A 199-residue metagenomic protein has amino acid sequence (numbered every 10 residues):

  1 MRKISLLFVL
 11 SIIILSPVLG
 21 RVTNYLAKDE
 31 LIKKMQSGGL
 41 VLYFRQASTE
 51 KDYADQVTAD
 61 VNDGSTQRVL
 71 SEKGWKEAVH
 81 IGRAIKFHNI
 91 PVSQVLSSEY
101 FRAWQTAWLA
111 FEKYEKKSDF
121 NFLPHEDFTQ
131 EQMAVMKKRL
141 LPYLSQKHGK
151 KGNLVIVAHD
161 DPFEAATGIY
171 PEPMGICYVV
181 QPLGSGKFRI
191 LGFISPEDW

Functional and structural regions predicted by a protein language model:
M1-I4: Positively charged n-region of N-terminal signal peptides that target proteins for export
L7-S16: Bacterial N-terminal signal peptides
V22-S118, L123-D127, I169-W199: Active-site-proximal alpha-helix that buttresses catalytic centers in soluble enzyme cores
G39-V41, G149-A158: Generic beta-sheet signal
F44-A47, I156-F163: Histidine-centered catalytic micro-motifs
F128-K137: Short, surface-exposed amphipathic charged segments that create phosphate/polyanion-binding patches used for binding
M136-H148: A short, acidic, amphipathic alpha-helical segment used as a generic capping/interface helix at domain edges
Q146-K150, G184-S185: A short, structured loop/turn motif at beta-sheet edges
